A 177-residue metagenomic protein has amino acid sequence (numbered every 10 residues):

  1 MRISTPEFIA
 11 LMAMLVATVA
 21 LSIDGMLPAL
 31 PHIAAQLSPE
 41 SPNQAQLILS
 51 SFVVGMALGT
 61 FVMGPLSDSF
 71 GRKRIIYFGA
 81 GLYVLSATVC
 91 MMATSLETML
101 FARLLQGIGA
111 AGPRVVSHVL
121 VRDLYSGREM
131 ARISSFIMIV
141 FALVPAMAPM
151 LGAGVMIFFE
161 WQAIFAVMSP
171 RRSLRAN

Functional and structural regions predicted by a protein language model:
E7-P39: Extracytoplasmic
D24, V53-F61, P145-A146: Residue-level signature of mid-helix packing/kink "hotspots" within the transmembrane helices of 12-pass Major
L30-A57: Extracellular/periplasmic helix-loop-helix junction of adjacent transmembrane segments in MFS-like secondary
L58-E97: Conserved MFS/SLC helix-loop-helix module at the cytosolic interface between two early adjacent transmembrane helices
A80, V84-A87, A102-R103, R172-A176: A generic transmembrane-helix signature of 12-TM secondary carrier transporters
T98, S135-N177: Helix-loop-helix hairpin linking two adjacent transmembrane segments in secondary transporters
A102-F141: Cytoplasmic helix-loop-helix junction between adjacent transmembrane helices in 12-TM secondary transporters
